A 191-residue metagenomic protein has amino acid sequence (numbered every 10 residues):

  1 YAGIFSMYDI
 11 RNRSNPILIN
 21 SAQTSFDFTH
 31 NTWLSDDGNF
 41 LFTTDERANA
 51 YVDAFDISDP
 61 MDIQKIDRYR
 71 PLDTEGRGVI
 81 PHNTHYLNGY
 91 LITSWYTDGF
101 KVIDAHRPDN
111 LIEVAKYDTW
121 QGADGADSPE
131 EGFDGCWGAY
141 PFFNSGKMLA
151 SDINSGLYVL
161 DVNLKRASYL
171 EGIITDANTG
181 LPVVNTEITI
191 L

Functional and structural regions predicted by a protein language model:
Y1-N178: Feature marking well-ordered beta-strand scaffolds used for ligand recognition
L170, N178-L191: Short, ordered, surface-exposed loop/turn motifs in non-cytosolic proteins
